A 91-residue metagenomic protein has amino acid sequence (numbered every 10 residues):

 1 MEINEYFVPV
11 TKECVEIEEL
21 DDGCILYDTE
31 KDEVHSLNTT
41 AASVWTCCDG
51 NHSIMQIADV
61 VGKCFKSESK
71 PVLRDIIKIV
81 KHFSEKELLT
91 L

Functional and structural regions predicted by a protein language model:
M1-A42, T46: Acidic, low-complexity/disordered tracts enriched in E/D and polar residues
E30-L91: Long, charge-rich, low-complexity alpha-helical segments
